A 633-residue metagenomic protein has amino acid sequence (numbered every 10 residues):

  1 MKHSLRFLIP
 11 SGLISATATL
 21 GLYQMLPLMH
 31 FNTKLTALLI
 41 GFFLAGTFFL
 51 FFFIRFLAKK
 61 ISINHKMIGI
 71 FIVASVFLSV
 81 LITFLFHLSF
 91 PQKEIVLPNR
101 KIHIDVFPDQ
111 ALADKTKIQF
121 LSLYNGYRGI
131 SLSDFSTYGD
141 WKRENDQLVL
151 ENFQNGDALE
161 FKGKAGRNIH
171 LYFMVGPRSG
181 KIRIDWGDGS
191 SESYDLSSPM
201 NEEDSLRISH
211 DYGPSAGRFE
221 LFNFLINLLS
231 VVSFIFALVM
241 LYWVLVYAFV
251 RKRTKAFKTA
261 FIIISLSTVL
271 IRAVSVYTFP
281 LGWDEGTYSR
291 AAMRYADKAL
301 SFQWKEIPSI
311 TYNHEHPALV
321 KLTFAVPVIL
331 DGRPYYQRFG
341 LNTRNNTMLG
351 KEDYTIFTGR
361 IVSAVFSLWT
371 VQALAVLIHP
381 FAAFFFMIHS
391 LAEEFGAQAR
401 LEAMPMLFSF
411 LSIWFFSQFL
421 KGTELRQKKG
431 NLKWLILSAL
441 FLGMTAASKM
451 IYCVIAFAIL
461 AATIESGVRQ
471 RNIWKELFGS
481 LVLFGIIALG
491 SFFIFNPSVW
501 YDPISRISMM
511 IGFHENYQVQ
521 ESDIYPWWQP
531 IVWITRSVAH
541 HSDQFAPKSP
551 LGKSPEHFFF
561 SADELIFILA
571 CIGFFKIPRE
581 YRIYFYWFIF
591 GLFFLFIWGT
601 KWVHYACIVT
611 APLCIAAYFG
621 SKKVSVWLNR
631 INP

Functional and structural regions predicted by a protein language model:
S11-L20, K258-S265, A382, L437-L440 (+1 more regions): Transmembrane alpha-helix segments characteristic of polytopic inner-membrane glycan-assembly/cell-envelope
F51-I54, L238-F249, W369-L374, I464-Q470 (+3 more regions): Hydrophobic, aromatic-rich transmembrane alpha-helices and their immediate juxtamembrane boundary segments
S75-S89, A256-E285, M293, D297-L300 (+4 more regions): Transmembrane signal-anchor helices characteristic of membrane glycosylation enzymes that use polyprenol
M240-W243, L349, D353, F357-P380 (+3 more regions): Transmembrane-helix motifs of polytopic, lipid-linked glycan transferases
G282-W283, L391-P405, W602-V603: Short acidic/glycine- and proline-prone juxtamembrane loop motifs at membrane-interface regions of multi-pass membrane
G286-L322, V326-N345, L420, Y517: Extracytosolic helix-loop segments that constitute the early lumenal/periplasmic catalytic or substrate-binding loops
F415-R426, L442, V454-L489, P578 (+1 more regions): Perimembrane helix-loop-helix junctions
G479-I524: Membrane-lumen/periplasm interface segments of specific transmembrane helices in polyprenyl phosphate-linked
